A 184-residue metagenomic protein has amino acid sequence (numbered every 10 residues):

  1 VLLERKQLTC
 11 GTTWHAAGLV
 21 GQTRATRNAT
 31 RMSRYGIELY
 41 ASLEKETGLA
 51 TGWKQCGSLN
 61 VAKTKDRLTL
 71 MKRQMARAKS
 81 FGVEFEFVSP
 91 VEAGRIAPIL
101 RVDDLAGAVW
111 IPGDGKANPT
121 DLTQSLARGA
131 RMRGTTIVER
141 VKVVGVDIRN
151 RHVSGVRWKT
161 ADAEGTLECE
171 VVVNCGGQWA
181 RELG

Functional and structural regions predicted by a protein language model:
V1-W14: Glycine-rich FAD pyrophosphate-binding loop
K6-L8, A93, L126: Short beta-to-alpha linker loops that shape the active-site pocket of alpha/beta-hydrolase fold enzymes
T9, G94-V102: FAD-binding beta-loop-beta segment adjacent to the flavin cofactor pocket
T12-W14, T51-W53, V102-D103: Short, flexible turn/loop "capping" segments at secondary-structure junctions
G18-I96: Dinucleotide-binding Rossmann-like beta1-alpha1 core, especially the glycine-rich loop that anchors the ADP
Q55-L59, L105-G107, G113: Short amphipathic alpha-helical segments
L70, E182-L183: Phosphate- and divalent-cation-binding pockets in alpha/beta enzyme and binding domains that engage nucleotide-derived
V109-V171, C175-E182: Helical element adjacent to the flavin cofactor pocket in flavoenzyme catalytic cores
